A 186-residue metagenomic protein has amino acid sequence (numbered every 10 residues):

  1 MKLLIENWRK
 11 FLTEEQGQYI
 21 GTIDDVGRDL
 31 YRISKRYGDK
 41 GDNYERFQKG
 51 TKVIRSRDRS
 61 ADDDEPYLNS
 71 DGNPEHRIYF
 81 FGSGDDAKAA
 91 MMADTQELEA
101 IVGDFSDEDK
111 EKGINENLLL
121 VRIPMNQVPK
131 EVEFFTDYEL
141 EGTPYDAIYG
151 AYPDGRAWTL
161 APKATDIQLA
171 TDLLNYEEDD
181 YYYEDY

Functional and structural regions predicted by a protein language model:
I5-E15, E116: Proteolytic processing junctions in secreted/extracellular precursors, especially proprotein convertase/trypsin-like
G17-D64, M91, T95-Y186: Active-site and NAD+-binding cores of ADP-ribose-processing enzymes
R36, F81-G84: Acidic/polar N-terminal loop/beta-strand segments that form early-domain functional surfaces
L68-N69, N73-F81: A short, exposed loop/beta-hairpin motif centered on an aromatic-Gly-Thr core
D85-M91: Short amphipathic alpha-helices within nucleic acid-binding modules
